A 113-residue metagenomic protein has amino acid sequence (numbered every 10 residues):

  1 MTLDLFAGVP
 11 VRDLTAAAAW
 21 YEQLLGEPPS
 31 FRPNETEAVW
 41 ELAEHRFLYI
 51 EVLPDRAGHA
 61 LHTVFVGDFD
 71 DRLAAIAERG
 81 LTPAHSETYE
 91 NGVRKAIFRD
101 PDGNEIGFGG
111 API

Functional and structural regions predicted by a protein language model:
M1-A18, A60-H62, P112: N-terminal beta-strand motif that seeds the catalytic metal site of vicinal oxygen chelate
M1-L3, P54-H59, Y89-E90: Short glycine-enriched loop/turn motifs at secondary-structure junctions
G8, V39, F47, T63 (+1 more regions): Short hydrophobic/aromatic beta-strand element in the GNAT-like acyltransferase core that lines or flanks the acyl-donor
A17-E22, I76, G103: Conserved active-site tyrosine of GNAT-family acetyltransferases
L25-R32, T82-E87: Short secondary-structure junctions
P28-A60, E105-A111: Conserved short beta-strand elements that form part of the metal-binding/catalytic scaffold of enzyme active sites
D70-A75: Short amphipathic alpha-helices within nucleic acid-binding modules
E78-I113: Vicinal oxygen chelate
